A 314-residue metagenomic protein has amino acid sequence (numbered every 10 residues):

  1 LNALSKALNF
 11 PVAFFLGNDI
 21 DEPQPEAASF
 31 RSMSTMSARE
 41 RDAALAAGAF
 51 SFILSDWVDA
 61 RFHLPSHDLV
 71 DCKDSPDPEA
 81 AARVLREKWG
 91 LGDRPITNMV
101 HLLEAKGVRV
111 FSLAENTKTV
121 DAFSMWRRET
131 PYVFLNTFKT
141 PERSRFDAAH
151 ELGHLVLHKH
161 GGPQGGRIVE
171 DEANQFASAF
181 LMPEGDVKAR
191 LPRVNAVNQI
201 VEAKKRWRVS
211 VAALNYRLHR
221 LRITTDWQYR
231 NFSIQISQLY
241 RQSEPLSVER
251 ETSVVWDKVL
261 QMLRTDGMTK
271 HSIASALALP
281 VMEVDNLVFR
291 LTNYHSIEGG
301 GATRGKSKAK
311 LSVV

Functional and structural regions predicted by a protein language model:
L1-V314: Active-site hotspot residues in diverse enzymes, especially metal/ion-binding acidic/histidine motifs
